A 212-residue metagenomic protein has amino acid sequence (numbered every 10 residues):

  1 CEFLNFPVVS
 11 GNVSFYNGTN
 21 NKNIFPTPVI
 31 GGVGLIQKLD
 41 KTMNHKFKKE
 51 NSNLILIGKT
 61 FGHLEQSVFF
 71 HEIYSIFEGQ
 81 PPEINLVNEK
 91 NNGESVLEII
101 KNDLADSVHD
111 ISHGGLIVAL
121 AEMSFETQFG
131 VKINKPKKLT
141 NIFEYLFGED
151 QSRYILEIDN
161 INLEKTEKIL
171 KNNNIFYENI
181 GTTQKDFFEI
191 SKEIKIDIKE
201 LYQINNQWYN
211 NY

Functional and structural regions predicted by a protein language model:
C1-E65, N179-T182: Glycine-rich anion-binding loops of enzyme active sites
L4, V9-P28, E78, K101-Y212: Glycine-/charge-enriched secondary-structure boundary and capping motifs
T27, Q66-E83: Gly-rich Lys/Arg/Thr-decorated short loops/hinges at beta-loop-alpha junctions or inter-strand turns that position
G31-Q37, E83-G93, I133-T140: A general structural motif
K46, N85, H109: Glycine- and other small-residue-rich loops at beta-strand/loop junctions that grip anionic moieties
L54-F61, E78-V87, T127-F129: Phosphate-binding glycine-rich loops and adjacent basic patches that engage nucleotide phosphates, nucleic-acid
E65-Q66, T166: Short glycine-/acidic-enriched loop or helix-start segments at secondary-structure transitions that form or flank
L97: Histidine/acidic residue-rich metal-binding segments in metalloenzymes
